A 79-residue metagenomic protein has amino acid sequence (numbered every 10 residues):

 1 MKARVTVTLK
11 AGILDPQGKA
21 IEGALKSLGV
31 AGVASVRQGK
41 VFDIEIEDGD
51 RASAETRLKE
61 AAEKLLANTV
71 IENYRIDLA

Functional and structural regions predicted by a protein language model:
K2-D48, S53-A79: Long, contiguous binding/interaction regions
